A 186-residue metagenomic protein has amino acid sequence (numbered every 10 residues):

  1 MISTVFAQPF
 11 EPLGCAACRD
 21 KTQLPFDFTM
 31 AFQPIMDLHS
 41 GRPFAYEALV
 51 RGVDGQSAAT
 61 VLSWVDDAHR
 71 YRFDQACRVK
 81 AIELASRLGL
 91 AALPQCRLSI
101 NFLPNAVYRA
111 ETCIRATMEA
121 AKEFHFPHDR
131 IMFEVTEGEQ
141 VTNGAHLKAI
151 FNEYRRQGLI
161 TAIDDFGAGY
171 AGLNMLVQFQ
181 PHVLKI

Functional and structural regions predicted by a protein language model:
M1-I2, E134: Short secondary-structure boundary segments
I2-F124: Bacterial c-di-GMP phosphodiesterase EAL domain
A121-I186: The catalytic core of metal-dependent phosphodiesterases that act on cyclic dinucleotides
